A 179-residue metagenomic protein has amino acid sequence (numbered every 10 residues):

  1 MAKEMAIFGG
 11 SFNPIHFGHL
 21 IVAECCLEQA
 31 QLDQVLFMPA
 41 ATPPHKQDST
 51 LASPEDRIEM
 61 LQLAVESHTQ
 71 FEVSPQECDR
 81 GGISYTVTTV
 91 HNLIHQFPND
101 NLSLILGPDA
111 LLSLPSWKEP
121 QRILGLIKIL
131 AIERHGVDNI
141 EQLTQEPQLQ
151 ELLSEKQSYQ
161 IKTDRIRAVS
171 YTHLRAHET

Functional and structural regions predicted by a protein language model:
A2-Q31, L36-P39: N-terminal catalytic cores of NTP/NDP-binding nucleotidyl/phosphoryl-transfer enzymes
F8, P39, L106, A131-E133: Short beta-strand/turn micro-motifs composed of small residues that flank or help shape donor/cofactor-binding pockets
S11-F12, T42, D109-A110, R134-G136: Short, glycine/serine-rich, charged loops/turns that create anion-binding and catalytic segments at active sites
L36, S74, S103, L130 (+1 more regions): Hydrophobic/aromatic beta-strand patches that form the interior of the parallel beta-sheet core in alpha/beta enzyme
T42-K128: N-terminal Rossmann-like or analogous alpha/beta NTP/dinucleotide-binding catalytic cores that position adenine
I127-Q142, K156-A168: Short, flexible loop segments at boundaries between secondary-structure elements
E141-L152: Short, aromatic/basic amphipathic alpha-helical patches
T172-T179: Conserved small/polar residues in nucleotide/adenosyl-binding loops
